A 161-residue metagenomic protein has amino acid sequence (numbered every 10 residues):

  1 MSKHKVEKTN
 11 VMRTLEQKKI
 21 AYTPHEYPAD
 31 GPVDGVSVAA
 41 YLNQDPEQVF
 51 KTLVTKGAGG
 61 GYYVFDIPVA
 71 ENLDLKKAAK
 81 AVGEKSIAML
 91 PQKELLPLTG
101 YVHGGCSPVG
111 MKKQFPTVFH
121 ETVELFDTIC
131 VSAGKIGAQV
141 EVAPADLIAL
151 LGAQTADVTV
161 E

Functional and structural regions predicted by a protein language model:
M1-E161: Extended, low-hydrophobicity, polar/charged segments
